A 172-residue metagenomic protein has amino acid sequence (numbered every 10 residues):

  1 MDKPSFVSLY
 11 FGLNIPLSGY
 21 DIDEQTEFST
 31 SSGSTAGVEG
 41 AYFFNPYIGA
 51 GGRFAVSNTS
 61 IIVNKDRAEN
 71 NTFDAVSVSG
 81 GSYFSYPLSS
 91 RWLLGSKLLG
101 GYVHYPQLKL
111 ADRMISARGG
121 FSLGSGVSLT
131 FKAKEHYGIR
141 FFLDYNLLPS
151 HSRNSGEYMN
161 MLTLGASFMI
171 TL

Functional and structural regions predicted by a protein language model:
M1-F44, G49-A50, R153, M159-L172: Short glycine/proline- and aromatic-enriched beta-strand/turn motifs that initiate or cap beta-hairpins
V7, S34-V38, V76-G80, L94-S96 (+3 more regions): Hydrophobic, lipid-facing positions within transmembrane beta-strands of outer-membrane proteins
L13-G19, F54-S60, Y86, G100-P106 (+2 more regions): Transmembrane beta-strands of outer-membrane beta-barrel pores
T26-S32, A68-A75, R113-G119, S155-M161: Replace "Gram-negative outer membrane beta-barrel proteins" with "bacterial and organellar outer membrane beta-barrel
G40, A50-F54, S82-F84, L129 (+2 more regions): Membrane-embedded beta-strands that build the outer-membrane beta-barrel scaffold
P46-G52, R91-L94, F131-I139, L172: Repeated loop/turn-to-beta-strand initiation elements of outer-membrane beta-barrel proteins
G52-S79: Surface-exposed loop and membrane-interface regions of Gram-negative outer-membrane beta-barrel proteins
T59-V63, L123-L172: Predominantly the C-terminal beta-signal and adjacent terminal strand-loop region of outer-membrane beta-barrel
